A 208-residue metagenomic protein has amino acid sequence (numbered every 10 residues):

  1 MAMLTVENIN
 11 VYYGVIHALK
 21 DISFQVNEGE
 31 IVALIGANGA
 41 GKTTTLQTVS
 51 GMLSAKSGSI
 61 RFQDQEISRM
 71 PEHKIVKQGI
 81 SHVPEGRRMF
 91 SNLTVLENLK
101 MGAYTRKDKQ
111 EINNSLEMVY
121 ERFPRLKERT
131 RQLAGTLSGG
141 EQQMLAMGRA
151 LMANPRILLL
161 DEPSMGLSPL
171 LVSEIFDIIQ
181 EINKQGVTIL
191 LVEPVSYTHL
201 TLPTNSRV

Functional and structural regions predicted by a protein language model:
L4-V6, L19: Conserved structural motif at the start of ABC-family nucleotide-binding domains
G14, V32, M70, V95-N114 (+1 more regions): ABC-type ATPase nucleotide-binding domains, specifically the catalytic core motifs of the NBD
I35-A37: The feature captures the beta-strand-to-loop junction immediately N-terminal to the Walker
S50: Helix-to-loop junction immediately C-terminal to a conserved catalytic motif
G58-E66, Q78, E111-L116: Conserved ABC transporter NBD signature motif
L133-L137, E141: Conserved ABC ATPase signature
A150-L151: ABC ATPase C-loop
T198-T204: Conserved small/polar residues in nucleotide/adenosyl-binding loops
